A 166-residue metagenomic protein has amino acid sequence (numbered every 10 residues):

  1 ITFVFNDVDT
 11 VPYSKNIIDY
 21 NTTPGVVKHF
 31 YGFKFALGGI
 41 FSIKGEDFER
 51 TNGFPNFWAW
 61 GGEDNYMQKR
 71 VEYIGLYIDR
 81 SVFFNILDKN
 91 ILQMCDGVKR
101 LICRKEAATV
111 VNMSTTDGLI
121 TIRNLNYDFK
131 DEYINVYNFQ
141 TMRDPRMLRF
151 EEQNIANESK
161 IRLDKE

Functional and structural regions predicted by a protein language model:
I1-Y13: Short beta-strand-to-loop acidic/aromatic patch adjacent to the donor-nucleotide binding site
V4, K28-F30, D79: Hydrophobic/aromatic beta-strand patches that form the interior of the parallel beta-sheet core in alpha/beta enzyme
D9-V11, K34-A36, F83-I86: Conserved beta-strand elements of beta-rich interaction domains across eukaryotes, especially beta-propellers
T10, G45, D64-N65: Generic preference for well-ordered alpha-helical elements
P12-F35: Conserved donor-nucleotide/metal-binding helix-loop-beta segment in metal-dependent transferases, i.e., the alpha-helix
V27-I43, R50, A59: A recurrent flexible, glycine/aromatic-enriched loop bordering the glycosyltransferase active site that acts as
W58-A59, N65-E166: C-terminal catalytic/acceptor-binding lobe
